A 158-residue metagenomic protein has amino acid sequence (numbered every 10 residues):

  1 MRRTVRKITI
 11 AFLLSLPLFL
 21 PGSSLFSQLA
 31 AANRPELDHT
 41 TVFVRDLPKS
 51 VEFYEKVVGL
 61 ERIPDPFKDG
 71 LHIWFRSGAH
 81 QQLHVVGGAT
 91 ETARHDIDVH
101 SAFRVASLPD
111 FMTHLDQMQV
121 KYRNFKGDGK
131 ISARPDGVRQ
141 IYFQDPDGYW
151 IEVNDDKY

Functional and structural regions predicted by a protein language model:
M1-V5: N-terminal secretory signal peptides that target proteins for export/translocation
T9-S24: Bacterial N-terminal signal peptides
L25-P48, V99-F103, K157: N-terminal beta-strand motif that seeds the catalytic metal site of vicinal oxygen chelate
A32, V42-Q82: Core segments of cupin and vicinal oxygen chelate
V44-P48, S101-D147, Y158: Vicinal oxygen chelate
D69, I97, G137: Exposed loop/turn and edge beta-strand positions of beta-sandwich/beta-sheet ligand-binding modules
H72-D116: Mid-chain, structured segments of secreted extracytoplasmic proteins
